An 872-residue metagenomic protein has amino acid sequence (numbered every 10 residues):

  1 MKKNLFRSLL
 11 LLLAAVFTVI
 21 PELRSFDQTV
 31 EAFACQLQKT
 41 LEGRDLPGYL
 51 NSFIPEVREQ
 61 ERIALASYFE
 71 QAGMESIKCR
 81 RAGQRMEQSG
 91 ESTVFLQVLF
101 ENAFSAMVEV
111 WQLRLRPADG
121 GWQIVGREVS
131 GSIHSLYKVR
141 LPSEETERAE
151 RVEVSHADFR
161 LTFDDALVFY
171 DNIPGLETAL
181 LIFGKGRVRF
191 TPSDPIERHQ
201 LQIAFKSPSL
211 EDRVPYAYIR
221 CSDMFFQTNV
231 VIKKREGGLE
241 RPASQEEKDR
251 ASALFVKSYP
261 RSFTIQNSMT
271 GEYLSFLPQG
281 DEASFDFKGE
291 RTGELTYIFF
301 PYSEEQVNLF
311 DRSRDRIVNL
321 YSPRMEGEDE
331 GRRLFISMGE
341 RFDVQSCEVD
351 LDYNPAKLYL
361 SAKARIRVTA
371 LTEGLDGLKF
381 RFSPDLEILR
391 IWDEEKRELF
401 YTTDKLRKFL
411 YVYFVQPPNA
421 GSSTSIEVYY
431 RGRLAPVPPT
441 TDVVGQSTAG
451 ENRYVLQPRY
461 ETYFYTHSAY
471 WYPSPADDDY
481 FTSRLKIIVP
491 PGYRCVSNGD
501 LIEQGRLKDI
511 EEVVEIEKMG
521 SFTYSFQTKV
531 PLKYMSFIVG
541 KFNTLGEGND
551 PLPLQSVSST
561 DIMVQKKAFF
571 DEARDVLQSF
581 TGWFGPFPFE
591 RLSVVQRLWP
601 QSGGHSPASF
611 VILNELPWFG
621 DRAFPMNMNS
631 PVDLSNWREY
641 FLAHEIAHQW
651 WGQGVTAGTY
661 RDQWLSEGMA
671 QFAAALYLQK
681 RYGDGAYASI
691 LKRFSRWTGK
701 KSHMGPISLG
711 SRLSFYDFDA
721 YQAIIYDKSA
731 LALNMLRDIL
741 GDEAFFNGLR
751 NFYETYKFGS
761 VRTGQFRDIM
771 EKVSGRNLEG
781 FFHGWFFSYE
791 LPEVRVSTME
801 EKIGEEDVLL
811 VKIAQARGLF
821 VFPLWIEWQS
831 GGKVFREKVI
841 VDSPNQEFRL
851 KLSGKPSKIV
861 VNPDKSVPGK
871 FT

Functional and structural regions predicted by a protein language model:
L5, L410, F526, S556-K812: Hydrophobic alpha-helical and helix-loop surface patches within well-folded domains that function as non-catalytic
F26-F95, F104, G764-D768, K772 (+1 more regions): Short solvent-exposed beta->alpha transition segments
R81-Q84, V110-P117, V349-L351, I366 (+1 more regions): Hydrophobic/aromatic beta-strand elements that line small-molecule binding cavities or substrate pockets in beta-rich
M86-V139: Exposed beta-sheet edge and beta->alpha loop/turn motif
S135-V152, A157-E247, L254, L274 (+5 more regions): A surface-exposed beta-strand-loop module
C221-Q227, V231-G339, Y429-F537, P863: Extended, low-hydrophobicity, Ser/Thr/Pro/Gly-biased non-transmembrane segments
Q279-D281, K288-E328, R333, G339 (+11 more regions): Non-catalytic accessory/interaction domains
S337-K363, T369-G374, R381-D385, L389 (+3 more regions): Hydrophobic helix-coil surface modules that form long, contiguous segments used for peptide/substrate interaction
